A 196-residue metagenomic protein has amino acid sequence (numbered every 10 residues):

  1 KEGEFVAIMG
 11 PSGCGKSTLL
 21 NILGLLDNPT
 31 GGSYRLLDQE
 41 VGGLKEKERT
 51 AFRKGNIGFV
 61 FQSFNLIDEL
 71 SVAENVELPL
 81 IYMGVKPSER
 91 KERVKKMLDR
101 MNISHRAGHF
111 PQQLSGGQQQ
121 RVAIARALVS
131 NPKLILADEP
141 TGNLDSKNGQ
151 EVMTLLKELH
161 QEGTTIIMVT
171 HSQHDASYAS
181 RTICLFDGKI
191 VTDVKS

Functional and structural regions predicted by a protein language model:
K1-C184: ABC family nucleotide-binding domain
G43, K195-S196: Short amphipathic beta-strand/extended segments with alternating polar/hydrophobic composition
T182-V194: H-loop (His-switch) and adjacent beta-strand-loop-beta switch element of ABC-type ATPase nucleotide-binding domains
